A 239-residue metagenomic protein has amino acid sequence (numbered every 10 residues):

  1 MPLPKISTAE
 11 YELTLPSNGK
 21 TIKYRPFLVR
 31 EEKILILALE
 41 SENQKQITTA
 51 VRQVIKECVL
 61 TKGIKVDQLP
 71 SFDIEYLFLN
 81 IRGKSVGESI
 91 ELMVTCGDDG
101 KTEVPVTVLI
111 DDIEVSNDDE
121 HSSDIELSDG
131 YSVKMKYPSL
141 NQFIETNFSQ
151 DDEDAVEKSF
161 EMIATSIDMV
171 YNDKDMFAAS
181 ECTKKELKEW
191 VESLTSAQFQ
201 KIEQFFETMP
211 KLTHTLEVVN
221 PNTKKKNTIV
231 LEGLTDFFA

Functional and structural regions predicted by a protein language model:
M1-A239: Long C-terminal interaction/binding lobes of large macromolecular proteins
